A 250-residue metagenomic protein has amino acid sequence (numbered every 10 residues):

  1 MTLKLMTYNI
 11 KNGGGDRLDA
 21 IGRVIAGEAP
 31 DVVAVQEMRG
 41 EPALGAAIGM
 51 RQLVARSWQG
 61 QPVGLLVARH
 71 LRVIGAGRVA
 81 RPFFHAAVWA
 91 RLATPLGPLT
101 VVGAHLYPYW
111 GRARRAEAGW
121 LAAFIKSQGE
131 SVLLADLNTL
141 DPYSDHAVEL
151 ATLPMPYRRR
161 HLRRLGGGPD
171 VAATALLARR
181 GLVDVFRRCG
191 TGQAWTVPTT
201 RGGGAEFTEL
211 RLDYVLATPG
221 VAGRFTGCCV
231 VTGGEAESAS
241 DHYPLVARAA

Functional and structural regions predicted by a protein language model:
M1-I48, W58, P62, A250: N-terminal, active-site-proximal structural segment of metallo-dependent hydrolase catalytic domains
I10, M38, L106, E130 (+2 more regions): Active-site metal-binding loops of divalent metal-dependent hydrolases
N12-D16, R39-A43, P108-R112, N138-D145 (+1 more regions): Active-site environment of divalent metal-dependent phosphoester hydrolases
V32, Q36-A116: Structured beta-strand-rich core segments of catalytic domains in phosphoester-bond hydrolases
I48-R51, G223-E235: Low-complexity, intrinsically disordered Gly/Pro/Thr-rich segments
G60-V73, A93, L177-G181, G203-R224 (+1 more regions): Conserved beta strand-loop-helix elements of the APE1-like EEP
G119-T208, L212: Metal-dependent phosphoesterases centered on the DNase I-like endonuclease/exonuclease/phosphatase
L134, V231, E235, S240-A250: Surface polyanion/phosphate-binding segment centered on an Asp-His-Pro turn
